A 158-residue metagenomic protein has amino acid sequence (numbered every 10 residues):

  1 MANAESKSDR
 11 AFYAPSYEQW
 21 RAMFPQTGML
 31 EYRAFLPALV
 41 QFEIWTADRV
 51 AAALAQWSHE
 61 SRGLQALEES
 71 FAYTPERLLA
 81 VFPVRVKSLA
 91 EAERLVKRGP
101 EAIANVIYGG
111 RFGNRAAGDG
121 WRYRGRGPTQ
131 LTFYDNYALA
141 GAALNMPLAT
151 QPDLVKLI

Functional and structural regions predicted by a protein language model:
M1-S8: N-terminal secretory targeting signals
S8-L30, S58-I158: Peptidoglycan-targeting cell-wall enzymes and recognition modules
R33, P37, A51-L54: Solvent-exposed, polar/charged alpha-helical surfaces in well-ordered, non-transmembrane soluble domains, broadly
A34-F42, H59: A short alpha-helix/helix-coil micro-patch that ends at or immediately precedes a cysteine
Q41-I44, A116-G118: Short helix-to-loop capping/linker segments positioned immediately adjacent to catalytic or ligand/cofactor-binding
W45-R49, W121-R124: Extracellular/periplasmic catalytic domains that process cell-envelope and extracellular macromolecules
A47-R62: Active-site-adjacent structural elements in enzyme catalytic domains
